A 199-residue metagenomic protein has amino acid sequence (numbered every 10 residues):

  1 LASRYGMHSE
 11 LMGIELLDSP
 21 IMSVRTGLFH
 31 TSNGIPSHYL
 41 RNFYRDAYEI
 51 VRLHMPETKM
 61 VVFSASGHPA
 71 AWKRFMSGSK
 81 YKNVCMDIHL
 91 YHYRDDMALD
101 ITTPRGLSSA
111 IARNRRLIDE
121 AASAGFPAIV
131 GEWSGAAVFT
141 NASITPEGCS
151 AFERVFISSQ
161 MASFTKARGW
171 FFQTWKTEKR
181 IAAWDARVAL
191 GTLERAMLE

Functional and structural regions predicted by a protein language model:
S3-G6, E10-G13, L17-M161: Extracellular glycoside hydrolase catalytic/binding regions
T145-E199: Aromatic-rich peripheral "rim/lid" segments of glycoside hydrolase catalytic domains that contact and position glycan
